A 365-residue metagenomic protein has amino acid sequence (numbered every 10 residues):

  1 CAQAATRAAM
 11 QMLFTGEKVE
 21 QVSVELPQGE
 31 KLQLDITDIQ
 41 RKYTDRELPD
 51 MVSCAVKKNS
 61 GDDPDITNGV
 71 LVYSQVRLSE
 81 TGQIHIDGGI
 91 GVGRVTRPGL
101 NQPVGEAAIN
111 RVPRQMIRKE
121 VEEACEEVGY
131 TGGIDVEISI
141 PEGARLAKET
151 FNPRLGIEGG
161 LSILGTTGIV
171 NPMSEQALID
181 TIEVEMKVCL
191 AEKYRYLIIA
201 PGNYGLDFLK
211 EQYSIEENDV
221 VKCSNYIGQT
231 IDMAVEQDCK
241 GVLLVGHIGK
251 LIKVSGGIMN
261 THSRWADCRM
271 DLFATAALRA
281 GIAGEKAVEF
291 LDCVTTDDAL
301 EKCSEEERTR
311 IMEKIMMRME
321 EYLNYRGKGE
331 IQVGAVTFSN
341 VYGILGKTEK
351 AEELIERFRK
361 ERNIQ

Functional and structural regions predicted by a protein language model:
C1-E149, P153-L155: Generic N-terminal targeting/processing segments that precede catalytic cores or assembly contacts
F14-K31, G91-I109, E149-T150, L190-G205 (+2 more regions): Short N-terminal secondary-structure initiator segments
Q28-E30, I140-L146, N203-G205, I248-K250 (+1 more regions): Short, internal active-site loops enriched in acidic
R97, A147, F208, K253-S255 (+1 more regions): Generic domain-boundary/flexible-linker signal
R114, M316-Q365: Extended hydrophobic packing segments that form well-structured cores
L155-L161, T166-E185, C189-N340: A structural signal for small-residue-enriched, beta-sheet-centric alpha/beta enzyme cores and oligomeric scaffold folds
